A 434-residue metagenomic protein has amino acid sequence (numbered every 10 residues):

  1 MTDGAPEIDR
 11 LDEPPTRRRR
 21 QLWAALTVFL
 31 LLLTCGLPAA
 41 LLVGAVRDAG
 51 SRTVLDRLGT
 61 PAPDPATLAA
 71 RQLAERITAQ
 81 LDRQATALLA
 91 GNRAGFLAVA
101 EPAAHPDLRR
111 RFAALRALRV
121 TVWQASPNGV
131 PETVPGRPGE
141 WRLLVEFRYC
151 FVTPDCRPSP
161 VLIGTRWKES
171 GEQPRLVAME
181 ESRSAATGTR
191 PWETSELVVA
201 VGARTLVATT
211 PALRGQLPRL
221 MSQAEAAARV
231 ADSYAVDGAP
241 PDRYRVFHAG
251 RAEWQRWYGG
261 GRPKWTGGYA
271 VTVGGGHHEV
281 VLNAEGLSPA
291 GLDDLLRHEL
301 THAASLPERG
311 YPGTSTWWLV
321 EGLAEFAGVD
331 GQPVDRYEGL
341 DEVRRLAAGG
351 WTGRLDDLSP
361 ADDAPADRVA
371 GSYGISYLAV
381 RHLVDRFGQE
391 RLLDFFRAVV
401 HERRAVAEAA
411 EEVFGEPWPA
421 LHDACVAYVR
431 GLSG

Functional and structural regions predicted by a protein language model:
M1-R52, R116-V120, A364-A370, H401-G434: Beta/coil-rich, acidic/histidine-enriched accessory regions frequently appended to metallopeptidases
T2-W23, G44, D48-T53, R142 (+1 more regions): Short beta-strand edge/turn micro-motifs at domain boundaries
L33-T34, A39-A90: Short, low-complexity N-terminal intrinsically disordered segments enriched in polar/charged residues
T67-Q72, R83-A85, L206-M221, V281-G291 (+5 more regions): Second-shell loop/turn segments in exported
A69-Q72, A90-G136: Short solvent-exposed beta->alpha transition segments
F112-P158, G286, R297: Surface-exposed, charged secondary-structure patches
V199-P312, T316, A347: Juxtacatalytic substrate-recognition/specificity segment
T272-G275, G291-L295, G310-G434: Acidic/His/Gly-enriched intrinsically disordered linker/tail segments that often contain short helix/coil "MoRF-like"
